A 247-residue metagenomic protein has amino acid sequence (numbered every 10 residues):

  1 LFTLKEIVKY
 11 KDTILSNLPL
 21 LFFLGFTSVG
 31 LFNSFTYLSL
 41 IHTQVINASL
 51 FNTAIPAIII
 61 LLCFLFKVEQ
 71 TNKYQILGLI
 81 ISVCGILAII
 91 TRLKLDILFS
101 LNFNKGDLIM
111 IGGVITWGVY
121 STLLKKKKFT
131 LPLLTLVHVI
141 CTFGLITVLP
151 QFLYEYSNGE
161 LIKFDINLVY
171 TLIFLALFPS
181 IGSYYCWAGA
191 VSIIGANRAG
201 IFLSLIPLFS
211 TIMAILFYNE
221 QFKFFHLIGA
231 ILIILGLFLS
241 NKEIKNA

Functional and structural regions predicted by a protein language model:
L1-T3, L20-F23, Q75-L87, K105-G112 (+1 more regions): Hydrophobic alpha-helical transmembrane segments of multi-pass integral membrane proteins, especially transporters
F2-E6, I55-I80, L208-I228: C-terminal transmembrane-helix exit sites in multi-pass transporters
T3-N47, F51-N52, A88, A176-I194: Specific transmembrane alpha-helical segments of multi-pass solute transporters/efflux pumps, especially DMT/EamA
G25-G30, S34, P56-L61, I115-G118 (+5 more regions): Hydrophobic/small/kink-forming positions within alpha-helical transmembrane segments of polytopic membrane proteins
S39, L65-K67, T71, K127 (+6 more regions): Hydrophobic/aromatic residues within transmembrane alpha-helices of multi-pass small-molecule transporters
I41, I90-F103, L153-N167, T171 (+1 more regions): Membrane-interface helix termini and inter-helical loops of multi-pass transporters
Q44, Q70-T71, P132-L133, G195-A196 (+1 more regions): A helix-boundary/kink motif common to multi-pass secondary transporters, especially Major Facilitator Superfamily
T71-L93, V148, S204, M213 (+1 more regions): Hydrophobic transmembrane alpha-helices of multi-pass small-molecule transport proteins
